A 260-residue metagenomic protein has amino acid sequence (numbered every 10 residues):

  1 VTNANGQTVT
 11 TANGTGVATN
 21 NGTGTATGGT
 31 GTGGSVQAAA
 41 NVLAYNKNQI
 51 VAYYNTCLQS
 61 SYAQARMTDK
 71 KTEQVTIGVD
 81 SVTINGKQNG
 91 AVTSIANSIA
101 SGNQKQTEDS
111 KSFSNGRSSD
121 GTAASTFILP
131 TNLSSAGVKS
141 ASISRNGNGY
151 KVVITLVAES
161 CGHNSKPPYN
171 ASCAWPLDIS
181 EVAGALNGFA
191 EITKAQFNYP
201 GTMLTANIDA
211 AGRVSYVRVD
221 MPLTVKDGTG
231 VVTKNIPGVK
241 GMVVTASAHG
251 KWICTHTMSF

Functional and structural regions predicted by a protein language model:
N3-F260: Subset-of-secretome marker
